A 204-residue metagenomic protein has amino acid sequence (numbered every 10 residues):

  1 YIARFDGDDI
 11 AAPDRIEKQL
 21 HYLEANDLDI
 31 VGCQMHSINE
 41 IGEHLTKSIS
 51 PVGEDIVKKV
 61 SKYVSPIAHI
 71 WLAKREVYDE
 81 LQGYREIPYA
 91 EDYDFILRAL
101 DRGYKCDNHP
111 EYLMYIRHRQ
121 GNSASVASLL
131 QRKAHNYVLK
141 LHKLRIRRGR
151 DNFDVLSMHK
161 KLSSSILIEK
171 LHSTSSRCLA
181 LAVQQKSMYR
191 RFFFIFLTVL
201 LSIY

Functional and structural regions predicted by a protein language model:
Y1: Short acidic donor-binding loop at the edge of a beta-strand
A12-P13, K74: GHKL-family ATP-binding catalytic core of two-component histidine kinases
D14-T46, R117: Conserved donor NDP-sugar-binding/catalytic core segment of glycosyltransferases
S37-K58, Y63-S65: Acidic/His-rich active-site region of diverse nucleotide-sugar glycosyltransferases
E54-N136: Conserved nucleotide-sugar donor-binding catalytic segment
Y112, H118-Y204: C-terminal subregions of glycosyltransferases and related glycan-biosynthesis enzymes
